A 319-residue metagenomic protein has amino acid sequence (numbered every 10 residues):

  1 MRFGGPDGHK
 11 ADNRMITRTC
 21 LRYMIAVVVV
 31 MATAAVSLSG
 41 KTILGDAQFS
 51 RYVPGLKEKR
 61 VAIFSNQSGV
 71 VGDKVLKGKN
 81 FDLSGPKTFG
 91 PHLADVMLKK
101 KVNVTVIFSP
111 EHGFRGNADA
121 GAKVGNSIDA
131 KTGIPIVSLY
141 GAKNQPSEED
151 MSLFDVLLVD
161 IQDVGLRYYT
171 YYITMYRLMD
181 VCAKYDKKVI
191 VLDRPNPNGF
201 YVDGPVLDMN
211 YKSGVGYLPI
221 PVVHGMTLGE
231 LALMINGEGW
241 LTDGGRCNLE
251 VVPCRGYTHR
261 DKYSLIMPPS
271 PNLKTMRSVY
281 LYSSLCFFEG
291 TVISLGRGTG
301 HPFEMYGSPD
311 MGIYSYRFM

Functional and structural regions predicted by a protein language model:
Y23-A35: Bacterial N-terminal signal peptides
K41-V102: N-terminal phosphate-binding or glycine-rich loops at protein starts, especially the Walker A/P-loop of NTPases
T105-H112, L192: Short internal beta-strands
G116-A120, I190-K212: Glycine-rich, charge-decorated loop segments at or immediately adjacent to ligand/cofactor-binding or catalytic sites
A122-L153, L166: Glycine-rich oxoanion-binding loops at beta->alpha junctions
D163-M175: Glycine/threonine-rich flexible loop motifs
K212-S284: Conserved anion/nucleotide-ligand pocket segment
R255-M319: Glycine-rich, aromatic-lined ligand/substrate-binding cores of catalytic and carbohydrate-binding domains
